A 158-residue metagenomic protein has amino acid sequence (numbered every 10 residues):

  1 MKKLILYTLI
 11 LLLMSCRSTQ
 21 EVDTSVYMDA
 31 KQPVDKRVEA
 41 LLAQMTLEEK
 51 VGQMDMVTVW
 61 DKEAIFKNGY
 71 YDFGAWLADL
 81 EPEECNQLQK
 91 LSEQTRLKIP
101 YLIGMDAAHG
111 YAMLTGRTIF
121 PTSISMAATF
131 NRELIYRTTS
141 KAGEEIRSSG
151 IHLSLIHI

Functional and structural regions predicted by a protein language model:
M1, I156-I158: Intervening/peripheral non-core polypeptide segments
K2-Y7: Sec-dependent signal peptide recognition, specifically the positively charged N-region followed immediately by
I10-L11: Short, linear, compositionally biased motifs with a strong N-terminal bias
M14-S15: C-terminal motif of bacterial Sec signal peptides marking the signal peptidase cleavage site
T19-I156: N-terminal beta-rich core of secreted/periplasmic extracellular enzymes
